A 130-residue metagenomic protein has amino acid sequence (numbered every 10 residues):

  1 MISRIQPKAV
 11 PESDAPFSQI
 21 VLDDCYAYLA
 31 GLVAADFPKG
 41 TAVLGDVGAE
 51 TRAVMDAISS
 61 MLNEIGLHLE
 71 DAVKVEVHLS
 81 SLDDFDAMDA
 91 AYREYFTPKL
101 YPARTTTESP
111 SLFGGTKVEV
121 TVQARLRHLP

Functional and structural regions predicted by a protein language model:
M1-D56, S60-V73, L79-P130: N-terminal presequence-like segments and the immediate start of the first folded domain
